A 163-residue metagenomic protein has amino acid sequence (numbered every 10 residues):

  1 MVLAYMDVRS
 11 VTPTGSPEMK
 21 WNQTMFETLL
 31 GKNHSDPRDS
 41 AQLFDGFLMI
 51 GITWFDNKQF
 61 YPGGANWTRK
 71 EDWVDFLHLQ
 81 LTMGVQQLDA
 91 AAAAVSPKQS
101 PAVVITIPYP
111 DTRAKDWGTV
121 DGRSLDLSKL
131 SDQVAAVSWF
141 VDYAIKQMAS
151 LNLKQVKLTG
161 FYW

Functional and structural regions predicted by a protein language model:
M1-K146: N-terminal catalytic cores of secreted or lumenal carbohydrate-active enzymes
A149: Phosphate/pyrophosphate-binding loops at sites that engage ATP/ADP/AMP, CoA/4′-phosphopantetheine, polyphosphate
F161: Conserved, mostly hydrophobic/aromatic
